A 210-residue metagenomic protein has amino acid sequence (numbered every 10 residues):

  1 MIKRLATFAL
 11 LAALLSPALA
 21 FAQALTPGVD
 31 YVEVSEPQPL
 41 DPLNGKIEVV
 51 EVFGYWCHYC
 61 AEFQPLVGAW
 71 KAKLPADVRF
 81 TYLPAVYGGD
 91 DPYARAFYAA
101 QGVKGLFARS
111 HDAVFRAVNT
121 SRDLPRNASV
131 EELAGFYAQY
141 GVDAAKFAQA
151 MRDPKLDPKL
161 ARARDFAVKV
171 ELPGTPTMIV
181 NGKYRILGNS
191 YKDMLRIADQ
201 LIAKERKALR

Functional and structural regions predicted by a protein language model:
I2-G89, V168-K169, E205-R210: Extracytoplasmic thiol/disulfide redox context detector
I2-L5, G54, A138-R210: C-terminal cap of thioredoxin/glutaredoxin-like
Y55-Y59, V86-D90, R116-S121, L156 (+1 more regions): Solvent-exposed loop/turn segments at secondary-structure junctions within structured extracellular/periplasmic domains
C60, D90-Y93, R126, L160 (+1 more regions): Alpha-helix N-cap/helix-start motif
E62, G68, A72-R79, Q101-G105 (+7 more regions): Sec-exported extracytoplasmic/periplasmic mature domains
Q64-K71, Y93-F97, H111, V130 (+4 more regions): Extracytoplasmic/secreted envelope proteins and their assembly/folding machinery, especially bacterial periplasmic
L74-V103, F107-A138: Structural microenvironment flanking redox-active thiols in thiol-disulfide oxidoreductases
